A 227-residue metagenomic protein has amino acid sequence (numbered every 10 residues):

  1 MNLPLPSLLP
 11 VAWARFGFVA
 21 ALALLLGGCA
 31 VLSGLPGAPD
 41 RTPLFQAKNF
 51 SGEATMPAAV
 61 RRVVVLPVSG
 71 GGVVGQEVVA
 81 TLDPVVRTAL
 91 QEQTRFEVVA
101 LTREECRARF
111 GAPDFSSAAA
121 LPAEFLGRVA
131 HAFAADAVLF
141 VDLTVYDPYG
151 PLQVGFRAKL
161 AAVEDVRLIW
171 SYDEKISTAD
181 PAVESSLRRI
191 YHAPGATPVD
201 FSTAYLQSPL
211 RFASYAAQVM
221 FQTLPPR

Functional and structural regions predicted by a protein language model:
N2-F18: Bacterial N-terminal signal peptides that target proteins for export
P10-W13, L26, R103: Mature extracytoplasmic/luminal segments of secretory-pathway proteins
R15-G28: Bacterial N-terminal signal peptides
C29-V60, V129-A132, P151-Q153, A162-R227: C-terminal/domain-edge helix-coil "capping" segments
A59-P67, G72-V138, A216-P226: N-terminal segment of the mature soluble domain
R62-P67, V138-D142, G155-K159, S171: Soluble periplasmic/extracytoplasmic beta-strand elements of cell-envelope proteins
G70-V73, E104-A108, T144-G150, K175-T178: Solvent-exposed loop/turn segments at secondary-structure junctions within structured extracellular/periplasmic domains
T81, Q153-V154: Short coil-to-beta strand junction motifs in C2/discoidin
